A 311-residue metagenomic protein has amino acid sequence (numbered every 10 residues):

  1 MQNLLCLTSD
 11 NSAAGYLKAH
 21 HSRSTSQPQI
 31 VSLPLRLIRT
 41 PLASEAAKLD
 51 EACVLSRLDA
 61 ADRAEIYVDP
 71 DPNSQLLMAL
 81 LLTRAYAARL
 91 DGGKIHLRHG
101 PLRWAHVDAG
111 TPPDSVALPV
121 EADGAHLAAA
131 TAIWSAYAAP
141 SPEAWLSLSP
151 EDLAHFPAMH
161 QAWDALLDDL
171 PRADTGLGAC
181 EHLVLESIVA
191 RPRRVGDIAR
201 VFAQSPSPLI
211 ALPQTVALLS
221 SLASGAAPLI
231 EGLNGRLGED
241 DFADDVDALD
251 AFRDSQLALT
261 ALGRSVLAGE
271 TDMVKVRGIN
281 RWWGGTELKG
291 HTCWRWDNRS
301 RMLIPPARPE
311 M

Functional and structural regions predicted by a protein language model:
M1-A47: A structured, charge-rich N-terminal accessory region that forms the first stable segment of a protein and links
L7, A61-N73: Acidic beta-strand-to-loop metal/phosphate-binding motif
Q29-L37, A87-L118: Conserved beta-strand -> loop -> alpha-helix junction used to position metal-binding or nucleic-acid-contacting
I38-E65, Y86-A88, G93: A broadly used, surface-exposed interaction patch
P113-R193: A conserved mid-domain beta-alpha-beta active-site/ligand-binding segment of alpha/beta enzyme cores
R191-A203: Short acidic, hydrophobic short linear motifs in intrinsically disordered regions
A203-R236, D240-D241: Charge-enriched amphipathic alpha-helical scaffolds
L229-E310: Accessory beta->alpha helical hairpin/"wing" motif in late/C-terminal subdomains of nucleic-acid enzymes
